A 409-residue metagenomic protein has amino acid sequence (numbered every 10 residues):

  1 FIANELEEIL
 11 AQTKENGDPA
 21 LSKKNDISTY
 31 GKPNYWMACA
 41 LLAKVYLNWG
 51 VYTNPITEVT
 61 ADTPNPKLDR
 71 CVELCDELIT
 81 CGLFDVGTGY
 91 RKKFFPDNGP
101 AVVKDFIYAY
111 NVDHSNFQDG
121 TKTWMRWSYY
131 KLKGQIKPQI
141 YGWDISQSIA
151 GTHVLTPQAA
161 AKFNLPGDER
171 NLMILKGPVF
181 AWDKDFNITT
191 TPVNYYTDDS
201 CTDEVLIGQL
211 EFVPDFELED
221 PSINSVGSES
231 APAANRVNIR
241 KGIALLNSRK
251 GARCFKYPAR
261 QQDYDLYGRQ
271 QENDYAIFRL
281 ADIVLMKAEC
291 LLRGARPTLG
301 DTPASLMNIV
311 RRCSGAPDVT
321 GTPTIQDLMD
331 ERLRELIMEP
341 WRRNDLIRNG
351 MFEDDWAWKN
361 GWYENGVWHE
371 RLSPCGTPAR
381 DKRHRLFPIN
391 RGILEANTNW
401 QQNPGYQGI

Functional and structural regions predicted by a protein language model:
F1-A3, T29-Y30, F95-V154, Y267-I277 (+2 more regions): Long, intrinsically disordered, low-complexity segments
F1-I27, S228, P232-I243: Active-site acid/base region of carbohydrate-active enzymes
F1-K14, S28-N54, P64-I79, Y108 (+5 more regions): Extended, hydrophobic/aromatic-rich amphipathic alpha-helical segments that build helical scaffolds
E7, K32-E229, W356-K359: An aromatic- and glycine-enriched ligand-binding surface/loop that stacks and positions planar moieties
A11-D26, L83-K92, A259-Q262: Glycine- and aromatic-rich loop/turn segments at beta-sheet edges
G17-L21, V86, N171, F255-Y257 (+2 more regions): Short clusters of hydrophobic/aromatic residues that line enzyme substrate/ligand-binding pockets
I27, I56-V59, G268-R269: Short amphipathic alpha-helical segments at helix-loop
L172-G177, A181-L306: C-terminal substrate/ligand-recognition segments
